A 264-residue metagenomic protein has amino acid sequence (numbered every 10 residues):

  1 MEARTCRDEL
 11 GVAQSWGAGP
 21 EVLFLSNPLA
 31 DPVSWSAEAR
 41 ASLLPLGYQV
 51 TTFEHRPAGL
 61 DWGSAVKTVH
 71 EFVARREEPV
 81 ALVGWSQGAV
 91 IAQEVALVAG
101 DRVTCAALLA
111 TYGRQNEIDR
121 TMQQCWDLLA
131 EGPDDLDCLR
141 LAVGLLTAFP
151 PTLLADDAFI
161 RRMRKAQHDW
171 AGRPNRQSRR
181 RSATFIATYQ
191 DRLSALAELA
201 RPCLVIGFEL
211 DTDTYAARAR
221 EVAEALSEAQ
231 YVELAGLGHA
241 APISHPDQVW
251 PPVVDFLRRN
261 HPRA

Functional and structural regions predicted by a protein language model:
D8-G59: Conserved HGGG/HGGXW glycine-rich cap/lid loop of the alpha/beta-hydrolase fold
T51-A81: Active-site loop/oxyanion-hole signature of alpha/beta-hydrolase fold enzymes
G84-G88, A92: Gly/Ala-rich beta-loop-alpha elbow adjacent to hydrolase catalytic centers
L97, A106-D134: Flexible "cap/lid" loop of the alpha/beta hydrolase fold
E117, C138-Q190, A195: Conserved alpha/beta-hydrolase catalytic His-Asp/Glu region
L199, V205-G207: Short beta-strand/loop motif that positions the catalytic acidic residue of the alpha/beta-hydrolase fold
T212-R218: Conserved alpha/beta-hydrolase "acid-adjacent" motif
A229-A264: Catalytic active-site module of serine/aspartate enzymes centered on a nucleophile-bearing elbow/loop
